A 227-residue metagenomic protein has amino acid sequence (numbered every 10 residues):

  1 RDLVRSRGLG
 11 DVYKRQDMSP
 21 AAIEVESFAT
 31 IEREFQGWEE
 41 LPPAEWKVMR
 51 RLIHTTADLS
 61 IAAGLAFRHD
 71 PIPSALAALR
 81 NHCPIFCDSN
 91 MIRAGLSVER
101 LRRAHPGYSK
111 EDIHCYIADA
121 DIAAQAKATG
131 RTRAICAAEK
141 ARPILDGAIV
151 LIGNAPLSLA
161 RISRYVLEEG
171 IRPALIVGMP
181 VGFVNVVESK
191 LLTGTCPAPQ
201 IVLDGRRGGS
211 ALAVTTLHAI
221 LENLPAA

Functional and structural regions predicted by a protein language model:
R1-Y13: Single conserved hydrophobic/aromatic residue that forms the stacking wall/gate of nucleotide- or nucleobase-binding
K14-P43: Charged, compositionally biased N-terminal leader segments and the immediate start of the first structured element
E40-H54: N-terminal glycine-rich anion-binding loops that anchor highly charged ligand groups
A63-R80: A short, well-structured juxtamembrane/interface segment
D88, V177-G178, T216: Buried hydrophobic positions in well-ordered alpha/beta secondary-structure cores of metabolic enzymes
L101-L145: Long, charge-dense
Q125, R131-S189: Long, charge-patterned amphipathic alpha-helical coiled-coil/hairpin "stalk" segments used as oligomerization
V184-A227: C-terminal functional extensions of proteins
